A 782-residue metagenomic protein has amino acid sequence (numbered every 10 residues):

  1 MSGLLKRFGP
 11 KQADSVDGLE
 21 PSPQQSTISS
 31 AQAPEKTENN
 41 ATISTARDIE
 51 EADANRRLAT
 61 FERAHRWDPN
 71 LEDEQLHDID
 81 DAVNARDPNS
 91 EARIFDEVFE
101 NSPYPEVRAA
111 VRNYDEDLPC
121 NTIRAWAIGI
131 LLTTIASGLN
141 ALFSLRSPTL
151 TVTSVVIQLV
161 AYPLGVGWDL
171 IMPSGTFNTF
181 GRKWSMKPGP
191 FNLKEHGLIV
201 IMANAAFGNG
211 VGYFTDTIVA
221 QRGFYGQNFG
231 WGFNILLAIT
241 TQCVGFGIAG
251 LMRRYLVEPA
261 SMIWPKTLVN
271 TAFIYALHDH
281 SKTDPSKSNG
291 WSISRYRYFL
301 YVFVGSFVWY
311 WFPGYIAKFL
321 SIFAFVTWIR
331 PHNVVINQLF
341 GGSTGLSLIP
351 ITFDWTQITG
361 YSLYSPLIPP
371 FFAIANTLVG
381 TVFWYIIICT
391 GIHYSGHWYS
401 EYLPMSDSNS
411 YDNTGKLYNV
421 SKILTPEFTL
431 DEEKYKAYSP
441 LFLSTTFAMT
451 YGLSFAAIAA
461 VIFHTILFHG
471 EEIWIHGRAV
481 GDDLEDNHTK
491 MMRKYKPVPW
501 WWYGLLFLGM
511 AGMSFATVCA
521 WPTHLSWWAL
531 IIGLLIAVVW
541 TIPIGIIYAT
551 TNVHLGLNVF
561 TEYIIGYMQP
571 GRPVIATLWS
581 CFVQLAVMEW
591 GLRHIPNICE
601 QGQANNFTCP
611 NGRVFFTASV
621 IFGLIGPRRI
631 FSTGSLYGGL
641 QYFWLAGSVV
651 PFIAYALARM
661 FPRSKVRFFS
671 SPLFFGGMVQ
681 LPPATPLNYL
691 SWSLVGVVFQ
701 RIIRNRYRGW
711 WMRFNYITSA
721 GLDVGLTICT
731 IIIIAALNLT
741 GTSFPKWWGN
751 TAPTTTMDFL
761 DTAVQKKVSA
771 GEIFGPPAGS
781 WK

Functional and structural regions predicted by a protein language model:
S2-K782: Alpha-helical multipass membrane-protein architecture
